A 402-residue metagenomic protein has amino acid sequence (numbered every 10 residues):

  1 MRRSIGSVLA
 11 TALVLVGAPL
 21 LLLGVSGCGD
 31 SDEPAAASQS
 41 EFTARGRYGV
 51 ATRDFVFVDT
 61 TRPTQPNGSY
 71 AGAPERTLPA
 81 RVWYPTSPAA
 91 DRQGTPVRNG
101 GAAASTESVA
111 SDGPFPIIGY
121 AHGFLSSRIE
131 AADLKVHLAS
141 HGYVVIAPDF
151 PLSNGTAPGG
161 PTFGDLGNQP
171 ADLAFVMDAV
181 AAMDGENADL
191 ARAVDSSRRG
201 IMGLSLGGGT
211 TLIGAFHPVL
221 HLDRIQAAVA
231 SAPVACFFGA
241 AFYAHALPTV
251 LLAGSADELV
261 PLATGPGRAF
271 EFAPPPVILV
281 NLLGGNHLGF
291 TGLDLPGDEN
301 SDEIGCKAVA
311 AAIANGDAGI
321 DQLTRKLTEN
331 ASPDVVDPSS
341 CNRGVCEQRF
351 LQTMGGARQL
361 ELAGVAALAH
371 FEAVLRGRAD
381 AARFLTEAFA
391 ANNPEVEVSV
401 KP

Functional and structural regions predicted by a protein language model:
G24-G27: C-terminal motif of bacterial Sec signal peptides marking the signal peptidase cleavage site
G29-S31: Bacterial signal peptide processing site
E33-G119, S140, K307-G356, A390: Domain-level recognition of soluble alpha/beta enzyme cores, biased toward histidine phosphatases/phosphomutases
E107-F115, Y120-A157, E258-L262: Short substrate-entry loop that stabilizes the transition state in hydrolases
F163-S196: Alpha/beta-hydrolase active-site loop
G203-G207, T211: Gly/Ala-rich beta-loop-alpha elbow adjacent to hydrolase catalytic centers
L222-F290: The feature captures the conserved acid-bearing segment of alpha/beta-hydrolase catalytic domains
P275, G284-N286, G292-P402: Alpha/beta-hydrolase-fold serine-hydrolase catalytic core, especially in secreted/extracellular enzymes
